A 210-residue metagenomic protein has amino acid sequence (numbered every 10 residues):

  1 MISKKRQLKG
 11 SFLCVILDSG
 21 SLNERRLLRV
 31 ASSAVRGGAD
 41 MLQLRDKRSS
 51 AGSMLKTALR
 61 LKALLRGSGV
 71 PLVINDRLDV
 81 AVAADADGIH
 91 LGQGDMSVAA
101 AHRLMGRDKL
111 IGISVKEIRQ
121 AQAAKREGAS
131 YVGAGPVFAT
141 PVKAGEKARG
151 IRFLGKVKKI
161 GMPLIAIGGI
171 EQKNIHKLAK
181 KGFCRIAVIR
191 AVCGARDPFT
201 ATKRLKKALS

Functional and structural regions predicted by a protein language model:
M1-M96, R103-Y131, E146-R152, K156 (+3 more regions): Conserved N-terminal beta1-alpha1 strand-loop-helix module at the mouth
G135: Flexible, gly/ser-rich surface segments that form the specificity/activation loops bordering the active-site cleft
P141-G145: Short, glycine/charged-rich beta-strand-loop motifs at protein surfaces that mediate ligand recognition and catalysis
I167, I189: Short hydrophobic "strand-cap" motifs at the C-terminus of beta-strands
R185: C-terminal binding/interaction regions
